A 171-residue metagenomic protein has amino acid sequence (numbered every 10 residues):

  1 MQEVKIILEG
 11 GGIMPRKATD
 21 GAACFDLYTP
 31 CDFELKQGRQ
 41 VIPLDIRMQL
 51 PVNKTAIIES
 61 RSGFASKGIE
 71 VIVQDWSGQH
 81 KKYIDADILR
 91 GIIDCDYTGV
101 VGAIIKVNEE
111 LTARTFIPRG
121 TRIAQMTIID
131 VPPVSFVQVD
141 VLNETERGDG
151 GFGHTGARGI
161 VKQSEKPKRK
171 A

Functional and structural regions predicted by a protein language model:
M1-A171: DUTPase catalytic domain/fold
